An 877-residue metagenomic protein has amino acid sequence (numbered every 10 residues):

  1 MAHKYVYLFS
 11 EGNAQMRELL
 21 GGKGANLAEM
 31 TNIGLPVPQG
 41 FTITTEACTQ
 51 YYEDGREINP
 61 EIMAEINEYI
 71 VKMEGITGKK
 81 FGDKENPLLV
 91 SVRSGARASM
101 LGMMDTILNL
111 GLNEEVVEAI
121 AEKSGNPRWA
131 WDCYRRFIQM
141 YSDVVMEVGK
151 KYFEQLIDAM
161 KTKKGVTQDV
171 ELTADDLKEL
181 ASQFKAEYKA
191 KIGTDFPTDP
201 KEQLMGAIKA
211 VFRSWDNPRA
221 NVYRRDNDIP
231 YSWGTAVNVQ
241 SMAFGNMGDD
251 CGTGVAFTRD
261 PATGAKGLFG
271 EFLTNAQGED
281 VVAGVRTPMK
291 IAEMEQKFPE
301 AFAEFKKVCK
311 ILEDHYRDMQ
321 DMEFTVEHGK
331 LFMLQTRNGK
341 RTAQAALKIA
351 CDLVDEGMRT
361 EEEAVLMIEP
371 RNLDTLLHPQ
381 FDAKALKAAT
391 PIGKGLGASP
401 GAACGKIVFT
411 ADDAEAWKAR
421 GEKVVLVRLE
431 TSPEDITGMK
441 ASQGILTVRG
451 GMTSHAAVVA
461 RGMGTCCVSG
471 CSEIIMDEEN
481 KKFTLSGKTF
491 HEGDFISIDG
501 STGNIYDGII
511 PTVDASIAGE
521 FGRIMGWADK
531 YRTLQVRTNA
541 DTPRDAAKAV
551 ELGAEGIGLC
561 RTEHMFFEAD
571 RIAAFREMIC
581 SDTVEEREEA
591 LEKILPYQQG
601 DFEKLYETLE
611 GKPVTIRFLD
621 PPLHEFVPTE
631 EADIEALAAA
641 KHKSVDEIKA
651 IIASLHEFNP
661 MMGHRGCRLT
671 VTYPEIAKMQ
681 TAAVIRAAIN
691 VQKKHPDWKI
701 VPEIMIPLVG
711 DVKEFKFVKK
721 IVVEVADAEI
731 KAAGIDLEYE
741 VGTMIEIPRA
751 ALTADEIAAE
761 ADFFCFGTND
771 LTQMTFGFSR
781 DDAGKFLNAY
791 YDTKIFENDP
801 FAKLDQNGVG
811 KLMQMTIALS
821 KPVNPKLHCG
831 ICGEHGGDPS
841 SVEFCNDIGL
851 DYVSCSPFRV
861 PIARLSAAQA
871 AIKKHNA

Functional and structural regions predicted by a protein language model:
M1-A388, E422-V425, S432-T437, Q443 (+10 more regions): Nucleotide/phosphate-binding sheet-loop regions of phosphoryl- and nucleotidyl-transfer enzymes
F41, V448-G450, S469-S472, C560 (+2 more regions): Short beta->alpha connector loops at strand-helix junctions that form conserved, small/polar/Pro-enriched
R93, I517, W527-A877: Conserved alpha/beta-domain cores
N238, V408, V425-V427, L446 (+3 more regions): Structural motif
L334-T336, H491-N539, D545: C-terminal domain-closing interface element
M358-S442, N504-I505, I509-I510, F521 (+2 more regions): Protease-associated
Q443-R449, C467, G830: A short, small-residue-rich loop immediately preceding and capping a beta-strand
M463-T465: Residues forming the flavin
